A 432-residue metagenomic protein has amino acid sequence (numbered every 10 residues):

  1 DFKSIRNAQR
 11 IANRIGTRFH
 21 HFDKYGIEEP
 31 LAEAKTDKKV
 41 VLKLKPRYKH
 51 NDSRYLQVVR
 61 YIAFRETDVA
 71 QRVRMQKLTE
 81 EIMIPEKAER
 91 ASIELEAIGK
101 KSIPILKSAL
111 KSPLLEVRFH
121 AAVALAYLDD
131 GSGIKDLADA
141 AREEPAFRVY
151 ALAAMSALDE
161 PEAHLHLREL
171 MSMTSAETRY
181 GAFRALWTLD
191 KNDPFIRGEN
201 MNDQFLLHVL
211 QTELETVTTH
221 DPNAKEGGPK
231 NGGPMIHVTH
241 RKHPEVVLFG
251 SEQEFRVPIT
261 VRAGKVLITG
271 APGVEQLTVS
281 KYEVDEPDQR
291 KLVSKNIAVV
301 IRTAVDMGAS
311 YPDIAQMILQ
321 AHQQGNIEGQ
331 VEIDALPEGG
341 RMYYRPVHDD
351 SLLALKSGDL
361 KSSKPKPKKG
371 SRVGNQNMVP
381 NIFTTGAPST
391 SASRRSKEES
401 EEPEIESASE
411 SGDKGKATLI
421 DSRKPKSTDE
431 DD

Functional and structural regions predicted by a protein language model:
D1-E81, E86-R90, K225-G227, P234-H240 (+4 more regions): Extracytoplasmic/periplasmic terminal helices and flexible tails
A8-A12, G16, D37-K39, D52-V59 (+10 more regions): Extracytoplasmic/secreted envelope proteins and their assembly/folding machinery, especially bacterial periplasmic
D68-E80, K100-K111, D130-R142, E160-S172 (+1 more regions): Amphipathic alpha-helical scaffolding segments comprising HEAT/armadillo-like alpha-solenoid repeats
I84, P113-L114, E143-A146, T174-S175: Short inter-helical turns and helix N-cap capping residues of alpha-solenoid HEAT/ARM repeat scaffolds
A88-I98, S108-K111, R118-D130, A138-D139 (+3 more regions): Structural detector for internal amphipathic alpha-helices that build alpha-solenoid repeat scaffolds
D193-S310, I318, Q323, Y344: Long, low-hydrophobicity ectodomains and other hydrophilic envelope-associated domains
A335-D359: C-terminal intrinsically disordered, low-complexity extensions immediately downstream of enzyme catalytic cores
S371-D432: Long, low-complexity, intrinsically disordered segments
